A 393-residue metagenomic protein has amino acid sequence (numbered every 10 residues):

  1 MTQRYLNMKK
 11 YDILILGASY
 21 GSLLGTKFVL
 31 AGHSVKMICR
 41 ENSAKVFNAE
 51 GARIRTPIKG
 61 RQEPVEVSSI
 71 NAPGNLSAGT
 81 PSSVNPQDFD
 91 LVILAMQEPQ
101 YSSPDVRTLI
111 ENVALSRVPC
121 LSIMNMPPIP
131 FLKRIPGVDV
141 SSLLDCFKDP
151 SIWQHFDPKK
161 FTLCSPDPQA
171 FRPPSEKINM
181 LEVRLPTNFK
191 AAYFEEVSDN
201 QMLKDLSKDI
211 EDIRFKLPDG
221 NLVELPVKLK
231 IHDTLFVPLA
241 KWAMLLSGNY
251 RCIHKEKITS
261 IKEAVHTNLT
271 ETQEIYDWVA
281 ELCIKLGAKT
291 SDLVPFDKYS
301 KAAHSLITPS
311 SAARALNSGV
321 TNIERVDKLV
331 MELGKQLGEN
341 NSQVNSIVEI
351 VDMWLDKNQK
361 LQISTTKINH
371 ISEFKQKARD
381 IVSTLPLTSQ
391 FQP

Functional and structural regions predicted by a protein language model:
R4-K59, I129-P130, I371-V382, P386-Q392: NAD(P)+-binding Rossmann beta1-loop-alpha1 motif at the extreme N-terminus of oxidoreductases
K9, K177-T187, D205, E211-N249 (+1 more regions): NAD(P)-dependent Rossmann-like dehydrogenase/reductase catalytic/cofactor-binding core
L24-G25, S103-V106, F131-K133: Short glycine-/acidic-enriched loop or helix-start segments at secondary-structure transitions that form or flank
V29, A114, I284: Anion (oxyanion) recognition and catalysis
A52-L76, F147: N-terminal glycine-rich dinucleotide-binding loop that anchors FAD/FMN and/or NAD(P) in oxidoreductases
V65-S122: Rossmann-like NAD(P)-binding element
Q87, L121-G248: Rossmann-fold dinucleotide-binding core
S102-L109, D199-D209, I275-Y276: Well-ordered, non-membrane alpha-helical segments in soluble/globular domains
